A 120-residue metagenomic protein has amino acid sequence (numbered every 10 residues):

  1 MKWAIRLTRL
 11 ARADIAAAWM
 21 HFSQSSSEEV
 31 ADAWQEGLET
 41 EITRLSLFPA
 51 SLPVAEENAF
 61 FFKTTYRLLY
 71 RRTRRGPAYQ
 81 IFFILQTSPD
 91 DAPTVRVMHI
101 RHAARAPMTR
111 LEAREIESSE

Functional and structural regions predicted by a protein language model:
M1-E41: Arg/Lys-rich, positively charged N-terminal/basic patches that mediate binding to nucleic acids
M1-K2, F62, I84, E112: Small, basic N-terminal interaction modules of short regulatory proteins
A31, P53-E57, T109: Short, hydrophobic secondary-structure boundary micro-motifs
E39-S51: Compact soluble domain cores
F48-D90: Basic/aromatic recognition patch in beta-strand/loop cores that engages polyanionic ligands
R72-E120: Enriched for short, Lys/Arg-rich terminal
